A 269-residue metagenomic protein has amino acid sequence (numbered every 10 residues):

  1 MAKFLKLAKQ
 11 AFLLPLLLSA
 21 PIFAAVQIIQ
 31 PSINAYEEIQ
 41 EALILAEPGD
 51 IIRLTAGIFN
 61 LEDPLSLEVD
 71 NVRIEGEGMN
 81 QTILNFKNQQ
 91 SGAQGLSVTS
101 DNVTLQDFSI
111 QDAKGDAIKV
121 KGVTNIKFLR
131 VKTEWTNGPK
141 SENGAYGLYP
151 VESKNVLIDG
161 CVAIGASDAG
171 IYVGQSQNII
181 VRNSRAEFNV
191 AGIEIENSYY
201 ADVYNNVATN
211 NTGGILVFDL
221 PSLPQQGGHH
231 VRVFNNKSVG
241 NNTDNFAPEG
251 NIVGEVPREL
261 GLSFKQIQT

Functional and structural regions predicted by a protein language model:
A2-F12: Bacterial N-terminal signal peptides that target proteins for export
Q10-P21: Bacterial N-terminal signal peptides
P21-E41: Right-handed parallel beta-helix/beta-solenoid
P31-E37, I51, N71-K114: Right-handed parallel beta-helix/beta-spiral solenoid domain characteristic of secreted/periplasmic
E37-L45, N60-V69, I74, N85 (+2 more regions): Short, T/G/N/S-enriched strand-turn elements that build extracellular solenoid repeat scaffolds
G49, E75-Q81, D101-D112, T124-N137 (+5 more regions): Right-handed parallel beta-helix
E62, F86-L96, D112-K119, K140-Y149 (+4 more regions): Extracellular beta-strand/beta-solenoid scaffold signature
